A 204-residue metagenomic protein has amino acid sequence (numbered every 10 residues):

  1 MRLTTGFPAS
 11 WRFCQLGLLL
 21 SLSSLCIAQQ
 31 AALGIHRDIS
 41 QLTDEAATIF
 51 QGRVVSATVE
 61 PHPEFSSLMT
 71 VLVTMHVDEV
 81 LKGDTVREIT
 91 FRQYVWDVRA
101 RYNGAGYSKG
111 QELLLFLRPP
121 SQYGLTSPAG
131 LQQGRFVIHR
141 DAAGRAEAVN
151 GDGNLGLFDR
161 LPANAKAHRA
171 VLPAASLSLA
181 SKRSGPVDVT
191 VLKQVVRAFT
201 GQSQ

Functional and structural regions predicted by a protein language model:
M1-S10: N-terminal secretory signal peptides that target proteins for export/translocation
R12, L16, Q30-A31: Intrinsic disorder/low-complexity segments enriched in polar/small residues
C14-L25: Bacterial N-terminal signal peptides
L25-Q204: Transition segments tied to proteolytic processing and entry into folded domains
